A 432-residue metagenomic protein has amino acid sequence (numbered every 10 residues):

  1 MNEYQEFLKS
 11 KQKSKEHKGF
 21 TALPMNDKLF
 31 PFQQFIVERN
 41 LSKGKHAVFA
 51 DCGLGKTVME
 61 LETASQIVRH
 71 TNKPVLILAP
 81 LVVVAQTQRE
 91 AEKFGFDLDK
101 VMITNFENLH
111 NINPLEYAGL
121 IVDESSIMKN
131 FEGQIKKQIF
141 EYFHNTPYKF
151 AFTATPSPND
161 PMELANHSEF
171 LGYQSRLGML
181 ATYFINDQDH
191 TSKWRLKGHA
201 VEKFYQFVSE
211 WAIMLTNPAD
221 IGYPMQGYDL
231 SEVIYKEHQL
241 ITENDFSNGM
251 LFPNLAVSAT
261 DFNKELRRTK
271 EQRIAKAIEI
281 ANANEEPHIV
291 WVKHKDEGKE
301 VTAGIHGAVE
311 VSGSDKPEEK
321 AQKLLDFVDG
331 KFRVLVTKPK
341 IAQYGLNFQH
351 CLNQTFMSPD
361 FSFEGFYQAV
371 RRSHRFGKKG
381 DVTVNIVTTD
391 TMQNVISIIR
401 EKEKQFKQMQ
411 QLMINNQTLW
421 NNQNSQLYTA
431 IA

Functional and structural regions predicted by a protein language model:
K11-F49: Conserved pre-motif I regulatory segment
K43-T63: Walker A/P-loop
T57-E62, T71-A91, P158-E163, H294-K295: Conserved Walker A/P-loop ATP-binding site and its immediately adjacent core in helicase/helicase-like ATPase domains
N72-P74, G119, I127, K136-D220 (+2 more regions): Conserved P-loop NTPase motor "coupling/switch" region that bridges the ATPase
A118-I121, E163-N166, L346-P359, V382-I386: A short beta-strand element within the Helicase C-terminal
D261, E265-K293: Conserved interdomain hinge at the start of the Helicase C-terminal
I289-W291, K299-E300, H306-A342: Conserved helicase ATPase core of P-loop NTP-dependent helicases/translocases
F361-A432: A conserved SF2-helicase RecA2
